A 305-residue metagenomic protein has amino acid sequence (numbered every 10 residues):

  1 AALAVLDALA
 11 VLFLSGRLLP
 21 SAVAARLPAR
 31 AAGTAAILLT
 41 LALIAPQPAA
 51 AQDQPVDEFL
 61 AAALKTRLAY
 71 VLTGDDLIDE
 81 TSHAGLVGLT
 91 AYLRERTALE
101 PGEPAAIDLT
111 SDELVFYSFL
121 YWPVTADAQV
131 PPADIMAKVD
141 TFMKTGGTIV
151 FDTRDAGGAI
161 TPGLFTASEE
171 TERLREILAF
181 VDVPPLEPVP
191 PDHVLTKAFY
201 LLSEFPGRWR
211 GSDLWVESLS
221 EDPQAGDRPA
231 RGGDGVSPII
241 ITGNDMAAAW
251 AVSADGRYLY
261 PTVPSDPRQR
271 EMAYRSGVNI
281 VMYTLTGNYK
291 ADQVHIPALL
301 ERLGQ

Functional and structural regions predicted by a protein language model:
A1-A51: C-terminal signal-anchor/stop-transfer transmembrane helix together with its immediate cytosolic, Lys/Arg-enriched
F13, T97, G147, L178-P185 (+2 more regions): A generic secondary-structure signal for well-formed alpha-helical elements
A51-F119, A126, M246-A247, A254-G256 (+1 more regions): Aromatic-Pro/Gly-enriched surface loop or interdomain linker that acts as a lid/target-recognition segment
L60-A63, D112-F116, I135, F142-K144 (+3 more regions): Extracellular/periplasmic catalytic domains that process cell-envelope and extracellular macromolecules
L64-R67, G157-R257, V263-Y274, V278 (+1 more regions): An acidic, glycine-rich "communication" segment
L77-E169, G211, T242: Helical hinge/lid and interdomain linker segments adjacent to catalytic or ligand-binding clefts that mediate domain
